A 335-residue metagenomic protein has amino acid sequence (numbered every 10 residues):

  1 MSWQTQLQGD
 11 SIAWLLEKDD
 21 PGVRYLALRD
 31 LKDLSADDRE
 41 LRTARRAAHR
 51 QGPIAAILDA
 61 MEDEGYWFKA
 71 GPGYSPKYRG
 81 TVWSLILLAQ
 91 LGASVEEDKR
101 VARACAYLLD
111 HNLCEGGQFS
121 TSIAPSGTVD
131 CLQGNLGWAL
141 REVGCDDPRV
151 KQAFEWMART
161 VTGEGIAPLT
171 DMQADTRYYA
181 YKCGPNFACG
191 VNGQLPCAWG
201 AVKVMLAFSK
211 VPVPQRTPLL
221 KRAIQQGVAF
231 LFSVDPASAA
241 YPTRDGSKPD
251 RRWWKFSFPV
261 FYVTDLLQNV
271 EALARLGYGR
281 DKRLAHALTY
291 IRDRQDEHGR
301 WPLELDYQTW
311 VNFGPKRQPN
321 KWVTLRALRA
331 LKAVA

Functional and structural regions predicted by a protein language model:
M1-A335: Preference for long, amphipathic alpha-helical scaffolds in soluble/luminal domains and all-alpha bundles
